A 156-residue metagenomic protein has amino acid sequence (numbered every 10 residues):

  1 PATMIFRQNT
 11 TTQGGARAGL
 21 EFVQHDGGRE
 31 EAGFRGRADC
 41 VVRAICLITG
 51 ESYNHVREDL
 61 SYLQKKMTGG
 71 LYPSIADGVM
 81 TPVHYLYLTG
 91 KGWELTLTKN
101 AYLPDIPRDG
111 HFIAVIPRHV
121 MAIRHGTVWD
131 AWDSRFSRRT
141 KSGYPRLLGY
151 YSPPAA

Functional and structural regions predicted by a protein language model:
M4-S74, K91: Active-site nucleophile-adjacent alpha helix/oxyanion-hole segment immediately C-terminal to the catalytic cysteine
F6-Q8, R17-A18, D105-F112, I123-V128 (+1 more regions): Solvent-exposed, well-ordered amphipathic alpha-helical segments that flank/support binding or catalytic loops
Q64-R118, R124-D133, K141-S142, R146: Conserved active-site-adjacent core of cysteine acyl-enzyme catalytic domains
F136-A156: Glycine-rich, aromatic-bearing surface loops/beta-hairpins
